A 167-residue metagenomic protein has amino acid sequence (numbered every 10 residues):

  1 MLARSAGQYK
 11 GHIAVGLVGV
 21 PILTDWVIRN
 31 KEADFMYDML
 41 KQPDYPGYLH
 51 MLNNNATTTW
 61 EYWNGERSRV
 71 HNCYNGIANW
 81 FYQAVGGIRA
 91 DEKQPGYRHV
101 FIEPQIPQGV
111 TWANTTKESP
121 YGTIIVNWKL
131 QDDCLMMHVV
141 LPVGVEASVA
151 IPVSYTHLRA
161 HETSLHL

Functional and structural regions predicted by a protein language model:
M1-L2, T156-T163: Conserved small/polar residues in nucleotide/adenosyl-binding loops
M1-V20, D38, D44-Y45, T59: Extended glycan-interaction surfaces of carbohydrate-active proteins
K10-V15, V27, S68-R69: Alpha-helix capping and helix-loop boundary segments enriched in small/acidic/polar residues
A14-L17, N30-D34, N75: Conserved structured core elements
I22-N30, Y82-G87: Well-ordered alpha-helical scaffold segments within catalytic/enzyme domains
D34-R159: Non-catalytic C-terminal accessory modules of carbohydrate-active enzymes
